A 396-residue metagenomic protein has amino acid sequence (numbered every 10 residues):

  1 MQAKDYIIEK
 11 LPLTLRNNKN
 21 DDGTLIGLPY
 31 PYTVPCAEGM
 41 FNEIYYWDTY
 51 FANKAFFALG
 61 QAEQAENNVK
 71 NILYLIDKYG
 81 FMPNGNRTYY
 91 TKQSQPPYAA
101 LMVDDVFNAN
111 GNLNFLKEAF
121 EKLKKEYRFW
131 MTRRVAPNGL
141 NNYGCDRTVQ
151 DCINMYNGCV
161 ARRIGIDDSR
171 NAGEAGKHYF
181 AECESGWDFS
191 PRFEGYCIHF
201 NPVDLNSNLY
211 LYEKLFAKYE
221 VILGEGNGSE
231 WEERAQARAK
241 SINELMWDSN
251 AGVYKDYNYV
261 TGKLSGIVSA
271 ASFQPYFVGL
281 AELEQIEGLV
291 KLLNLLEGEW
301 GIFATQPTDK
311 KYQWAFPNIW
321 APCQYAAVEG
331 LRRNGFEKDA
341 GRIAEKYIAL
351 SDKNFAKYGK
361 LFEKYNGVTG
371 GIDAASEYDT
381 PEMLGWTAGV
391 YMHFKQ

Functional and structural regions predicted by a protein language model:
M1-E43, N67-N86, A136-V203, K240-I319 (+1 more regions): Extended glycan-interaction surfaces of carbohydrate-active proteins
A3-I7, Q61-I72, N112-M131, Y212 (+3 more regions): Extended, well-ordered alpha-helical scaffold segments
E43-F51, Y90-L101, E118, K122 (+4 more regions): Aromatic- and histidine-enriched alpha-helix N-cap/loop-to-helix transition segments that scaffold the rims
Y45-L75, A271-E282, Q324-E337: Alpha-helical support elements that line or immediately flank enzyme active sites and cofactor-binding pockets
K54-A58, L101-N108, L211-I222, F277 (+2 more regions): Short glycine/serine- and small hydrophobic-enriched flexible loop segments
I76-A119: Aromatic/His-enriched, Gly/Pro-containing loop or helix-boundary segments that lie immediately adjacent to catalytic
K92, L123-P137, N141: Extracytoplasmic mature domains of secreted/periplasmic and thylakoid-lumen proteins
I198-G224, W231-S241, Q313-A326, G330-K338: Long, repeat-rich segments with strong aromatic
